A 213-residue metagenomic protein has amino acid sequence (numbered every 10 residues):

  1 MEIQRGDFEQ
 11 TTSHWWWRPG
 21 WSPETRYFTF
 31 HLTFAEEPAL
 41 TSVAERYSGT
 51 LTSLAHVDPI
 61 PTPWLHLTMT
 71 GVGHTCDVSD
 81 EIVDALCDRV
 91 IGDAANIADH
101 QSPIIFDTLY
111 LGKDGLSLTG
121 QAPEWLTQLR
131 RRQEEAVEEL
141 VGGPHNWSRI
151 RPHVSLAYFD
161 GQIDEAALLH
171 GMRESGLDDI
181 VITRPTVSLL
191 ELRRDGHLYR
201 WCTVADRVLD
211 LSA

Functional and structural regions predicted by a protein language model:
M1-A213: Histidine-dependent nucleotide/RNA phosphoesterase domain, centered on the 2H-phosphoesterase fold with its duplicated
